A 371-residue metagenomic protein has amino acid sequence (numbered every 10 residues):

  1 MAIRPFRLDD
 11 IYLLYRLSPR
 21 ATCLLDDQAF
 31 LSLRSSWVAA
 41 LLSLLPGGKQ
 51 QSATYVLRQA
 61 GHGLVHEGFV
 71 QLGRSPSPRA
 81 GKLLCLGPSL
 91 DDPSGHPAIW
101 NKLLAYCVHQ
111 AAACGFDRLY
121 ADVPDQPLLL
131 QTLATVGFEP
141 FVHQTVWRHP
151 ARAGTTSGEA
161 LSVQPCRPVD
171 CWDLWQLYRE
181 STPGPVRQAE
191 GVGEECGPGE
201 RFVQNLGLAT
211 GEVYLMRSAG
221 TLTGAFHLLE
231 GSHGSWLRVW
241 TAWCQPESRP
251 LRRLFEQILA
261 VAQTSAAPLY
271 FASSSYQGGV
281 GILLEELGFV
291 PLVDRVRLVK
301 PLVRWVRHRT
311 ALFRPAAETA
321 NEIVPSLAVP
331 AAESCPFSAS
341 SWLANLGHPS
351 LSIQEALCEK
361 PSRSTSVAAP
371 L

Functional and structural regions predicted by a protein language model:
M1-A39, S157-G193, V324-S326, P330-P370: Short amphipathic alpha-helix that is part of the acyltransferase structural core
L8, Y12, R16-K102, R217-P250: Conserved donor-binding loop and adjoining core beta-sheet/short helix segment in diverse acyl/aminoacyl transferases
Q28-L31, G73-P78, L130, T135-A160 (+1 more regions): Short, flexible helix-coil linker/hinge segments at the edges of structured domains or between repeats
T54-Y55, G81-L84, L104-V108, L133 (+6 more regions): Short, structured motif recognition centered on aromatic/hydrophobic residues
F69-Q71, L84-L86, A121-P124, T132-F138 (+8 more regions): A structural feature that tracks compact, well-ordered secondary-structure segments with a strong bias toward
A105, P150-H227, H233-S235, F255-E256 (+2 more regions): Surface-exposed interaction/gating patches
A111-P124, Q263-S275: Conserved GNAT acetyl-CoA-binding A-motif
V136-T156, P268-L371: Active-site/acyl-donor-binding loops of N-acyltransferases
